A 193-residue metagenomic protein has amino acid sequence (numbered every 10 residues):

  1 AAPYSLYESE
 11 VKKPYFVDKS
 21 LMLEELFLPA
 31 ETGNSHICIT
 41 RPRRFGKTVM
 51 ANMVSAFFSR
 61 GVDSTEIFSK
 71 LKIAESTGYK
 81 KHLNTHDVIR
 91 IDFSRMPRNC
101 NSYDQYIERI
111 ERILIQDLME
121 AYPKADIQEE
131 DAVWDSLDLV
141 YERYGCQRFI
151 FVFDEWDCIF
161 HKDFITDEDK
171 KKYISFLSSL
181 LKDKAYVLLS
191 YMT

Functional and structural regions predicted by a protein language model:
A1-T193: Phosphate-binding site recognition
